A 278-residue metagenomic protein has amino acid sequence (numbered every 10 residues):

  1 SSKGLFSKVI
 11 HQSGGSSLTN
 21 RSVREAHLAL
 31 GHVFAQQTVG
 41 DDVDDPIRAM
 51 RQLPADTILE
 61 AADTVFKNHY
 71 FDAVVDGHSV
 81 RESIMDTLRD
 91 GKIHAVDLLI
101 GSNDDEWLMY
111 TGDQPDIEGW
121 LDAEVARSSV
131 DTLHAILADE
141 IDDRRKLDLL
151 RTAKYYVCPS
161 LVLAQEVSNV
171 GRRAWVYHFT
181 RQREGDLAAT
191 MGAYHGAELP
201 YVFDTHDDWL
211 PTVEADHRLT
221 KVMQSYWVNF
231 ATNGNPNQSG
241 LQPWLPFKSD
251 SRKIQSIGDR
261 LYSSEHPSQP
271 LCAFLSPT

Functional and structural regions predicted by a protein language model:
S1, L88-G91, Y194, R218: Structural motif
K3, K8, Q12-L121, K146-N169: Substrate-access "cap/lid" subdomains that shape and gate the entrance to catalytic or ligand-binding pockets
K8-H11, G31, D41-D42, D139-D143 (+3 more regions): Short acidic (Asp/Glu) and glycine-rich catalytic loops that position anionic groups and cofactors
L18, D142-D148, L210-E214: Short coil/turn segments at secondary-structure junctions
E25, E124-R127, D131, A193 (+1 more regions): Alpha-helix N-cap/helix-start motif at coil-to-helix transitions, marked by capping-box chemistry
I93-L137, R183, Q224, S256-T278: C-terminal, loop-rich substrate-recognition/catalytic regions characterized by aromatic stacking residues
R127-V170, W175-R181: Alpha/beta-hydrolase fold catalytic core
C158-T278: Mobile gating loops/cap/lid regions near enzyme active sites that modulate substrate access
